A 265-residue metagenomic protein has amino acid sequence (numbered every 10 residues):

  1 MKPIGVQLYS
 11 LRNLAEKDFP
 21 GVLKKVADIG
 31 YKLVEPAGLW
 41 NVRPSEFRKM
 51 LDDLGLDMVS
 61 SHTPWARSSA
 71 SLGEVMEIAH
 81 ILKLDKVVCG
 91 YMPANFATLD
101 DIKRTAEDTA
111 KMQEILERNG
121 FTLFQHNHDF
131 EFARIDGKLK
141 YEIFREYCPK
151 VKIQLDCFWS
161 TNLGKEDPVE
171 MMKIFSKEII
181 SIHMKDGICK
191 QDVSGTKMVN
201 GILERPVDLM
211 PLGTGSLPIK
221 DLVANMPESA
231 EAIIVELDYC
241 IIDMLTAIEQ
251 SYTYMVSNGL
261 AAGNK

Functional and structural regions predicted by a protein language model:
M1-K86, K152, T253-K265: N-terminal pre-domain/capping segments
G5, E35, S60, V88 (+4 more regions): Conserved beta-strand positions in the central sheet of alpha/beta enzyme cores
R12-K17, L33-E46, T63-S71, A94-K103 (+5 more regions): Acidic-and-aromatic substrate-binding clefts and catalytic sites of carbohydrate-active enzymes
P20-G21, S71-E74, D101-A110, G137-E142 (+3 more regions): Charged helix-capping and loop-helix junction motifs
F47-T63, M112, L116, E142-P149 (+1 more regions): Alpha-helix-loop-beta-strand connector modules within alpha/beta enzyme cores
A70-D108: Glycine/small-residue-rich loop that forms an oxyanion/phosphate-binding "nest" at active or ligand-binding sites
R118-S216: Acidic/histidine-rich catalytic cores of soluble enzymes
L203, D208, G215-A224, E231-E236: H/E-rich (His + Asp/Glu) clusters that bind or coordinate divalent metals
